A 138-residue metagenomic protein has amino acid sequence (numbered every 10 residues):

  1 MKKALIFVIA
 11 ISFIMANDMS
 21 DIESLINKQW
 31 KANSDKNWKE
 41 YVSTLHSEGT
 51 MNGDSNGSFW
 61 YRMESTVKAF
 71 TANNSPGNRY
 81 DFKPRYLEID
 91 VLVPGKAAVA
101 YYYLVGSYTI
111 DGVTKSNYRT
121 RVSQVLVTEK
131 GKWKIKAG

Functional and structural regions predicted by a protein language model:
M1-A4: Positively charged n-region of N-terminal signal peptides that target proteins for export
I9-T44: Short, low-complexity N-terminal intrinsically disordered segments enriched in polar/charged residues
S20, W38-K96, Y101-Y103, N117: A solvent-exposed, acidic/Ser-Thr-rich amphipathic alpha-helical stretch
I22, I26, I89, W133-I135: Hydrophobic beta-strand residues in large extracellular and virion-surface proteins
Y103-L104, G138: Short, well-ordered beta-to-alpha junction loops that form the rim of enzyme active sites and present histidine/acidic
G106-I110, L126: Beta-strand elements of well-folded, non-transmembrane domains
D111-N117: A short acidic/glycine-rich loop-to-helix N-cap element
R119-G138: Short beta-strand edge/turn micro-motifs at domain boundaries
